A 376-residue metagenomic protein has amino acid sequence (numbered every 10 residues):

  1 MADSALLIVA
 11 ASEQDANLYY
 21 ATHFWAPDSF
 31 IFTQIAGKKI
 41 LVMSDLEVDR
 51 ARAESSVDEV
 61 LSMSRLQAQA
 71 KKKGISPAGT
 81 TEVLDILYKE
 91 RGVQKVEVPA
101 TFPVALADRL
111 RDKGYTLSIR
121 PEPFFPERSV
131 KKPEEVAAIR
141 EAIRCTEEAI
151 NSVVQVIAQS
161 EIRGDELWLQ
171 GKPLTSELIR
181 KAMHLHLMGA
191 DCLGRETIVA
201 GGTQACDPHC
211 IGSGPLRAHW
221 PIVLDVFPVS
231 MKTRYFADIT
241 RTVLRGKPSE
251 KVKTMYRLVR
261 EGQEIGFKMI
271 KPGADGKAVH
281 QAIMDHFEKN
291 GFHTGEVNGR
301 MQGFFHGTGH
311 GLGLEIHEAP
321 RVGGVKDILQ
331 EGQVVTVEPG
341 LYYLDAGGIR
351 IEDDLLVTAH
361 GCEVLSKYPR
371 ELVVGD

Functional and structural regions predicted by a protein language model:
M1-D376: Active-site neighborhoods and metal-handling regions in enzymes and metal-associated proteins
